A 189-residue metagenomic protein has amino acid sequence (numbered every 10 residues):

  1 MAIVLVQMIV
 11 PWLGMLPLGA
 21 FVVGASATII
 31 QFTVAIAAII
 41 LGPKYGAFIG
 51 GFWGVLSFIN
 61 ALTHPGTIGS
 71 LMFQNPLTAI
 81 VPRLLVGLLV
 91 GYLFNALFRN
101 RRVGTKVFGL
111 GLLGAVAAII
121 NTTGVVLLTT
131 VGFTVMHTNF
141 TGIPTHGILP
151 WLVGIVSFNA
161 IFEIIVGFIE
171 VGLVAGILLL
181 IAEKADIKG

Functional and structural regions predicted by a protein language model:
M1-G189: Loop-helix junctions at membrane interfaces
